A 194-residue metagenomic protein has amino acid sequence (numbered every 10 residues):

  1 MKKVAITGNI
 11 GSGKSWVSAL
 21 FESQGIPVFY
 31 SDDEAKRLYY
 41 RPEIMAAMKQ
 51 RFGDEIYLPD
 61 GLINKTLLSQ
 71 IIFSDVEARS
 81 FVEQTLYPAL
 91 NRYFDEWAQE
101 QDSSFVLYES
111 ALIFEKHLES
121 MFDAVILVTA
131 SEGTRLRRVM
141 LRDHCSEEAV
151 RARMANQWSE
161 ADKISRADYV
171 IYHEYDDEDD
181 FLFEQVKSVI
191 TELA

Functional and structural regions predicted by a protein language model:
I6: Hydrophobic anchor at the beta1->P-loop junction of P-loop NTPases
I10: The conserved Walker
S15: Walker A/P-loop
E22-Y30: Post-Walker A helix-loop "phosphate-sensing" segment adjacent to the P-loop in P-loop NTPases
K36-S104: ATP-dependent small-molecule kinase phosphotransfer cores that center on conserved nucleotide phosphate-binding segments
P88-R92, V106-A111, R151-N156: Short gly/ser/thr-rich secondary-structure transition/capping motifs
E96-W97, Q101-F105, E119-V128, E132-C145 (+2 more regions): NTP-dependent small-molecule kinase module
